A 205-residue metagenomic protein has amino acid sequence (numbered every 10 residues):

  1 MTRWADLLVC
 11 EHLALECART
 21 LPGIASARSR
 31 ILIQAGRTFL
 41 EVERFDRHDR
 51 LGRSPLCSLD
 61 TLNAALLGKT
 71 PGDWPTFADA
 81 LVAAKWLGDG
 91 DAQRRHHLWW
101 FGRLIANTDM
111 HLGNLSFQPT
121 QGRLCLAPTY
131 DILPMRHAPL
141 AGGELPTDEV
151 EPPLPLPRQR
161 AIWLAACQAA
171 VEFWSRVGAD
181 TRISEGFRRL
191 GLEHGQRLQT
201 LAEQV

Functional and structural regions predicted by a protein language model:
M1-L67: Conserved ATP-binding subdomain of kinase catalytic cores across diverse folds
W4-L8, D89, R160-L164, S184 (+1 more regions): Generic detection of long, well-ordered alpha-helical segments
D6-T20, D73-A141: Conserved kinase catalytic-core segment
L21-P22, A84, V177, L190: Residues at alpha-helix termini
S58-A80, P119-W174: Catalytic-core segments of enzymes that bind and process phosphorylated/nucleotide-bearing substrates
G68-K69, L87, I105, M110 (+2 more regions): Intrinsically disordered or highly flexible coil/loop and linker segments, enriched in small and charged/polar residues
A83, G122-L126, A141-E144, T181-V205: Regulatory N- and C-terminal appendages and interdomain linkers associated with kinase/kinase-like NTP transferase
A170-D180, S184: Adenine-nucleotide phosphate-binding core of ATP-dependent small-molecule kinases
